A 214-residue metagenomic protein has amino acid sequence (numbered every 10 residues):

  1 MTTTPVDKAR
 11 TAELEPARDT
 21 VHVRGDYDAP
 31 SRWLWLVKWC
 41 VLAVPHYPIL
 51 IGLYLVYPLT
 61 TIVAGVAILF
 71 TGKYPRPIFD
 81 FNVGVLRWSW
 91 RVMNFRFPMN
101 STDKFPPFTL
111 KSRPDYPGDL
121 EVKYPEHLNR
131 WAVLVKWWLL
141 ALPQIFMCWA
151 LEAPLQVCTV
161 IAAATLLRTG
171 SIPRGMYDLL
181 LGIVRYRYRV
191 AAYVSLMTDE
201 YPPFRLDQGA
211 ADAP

Functional and structural regions predicted by a protein language model:
T2-P214: Membrane-proximal intrinsically disordered regions of secretory-pathway and membrane-system proteins
